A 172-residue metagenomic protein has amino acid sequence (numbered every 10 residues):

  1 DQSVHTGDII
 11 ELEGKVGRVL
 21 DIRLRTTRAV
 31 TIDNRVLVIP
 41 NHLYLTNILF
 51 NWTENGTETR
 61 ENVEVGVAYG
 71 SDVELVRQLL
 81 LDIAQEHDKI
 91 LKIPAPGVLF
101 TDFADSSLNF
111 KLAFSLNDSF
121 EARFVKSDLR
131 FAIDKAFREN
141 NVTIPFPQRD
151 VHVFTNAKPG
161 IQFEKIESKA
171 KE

Functional and structural regions predicted by a protein language model:
D1-I93: Soluble accessory domains appended to multi-pass membrane transport proteins
N51-W52, V67, S71, L81 (+2 more regions): Solvent-exposed, non-transmembrane regulatory segments of membrane-associated proteins
